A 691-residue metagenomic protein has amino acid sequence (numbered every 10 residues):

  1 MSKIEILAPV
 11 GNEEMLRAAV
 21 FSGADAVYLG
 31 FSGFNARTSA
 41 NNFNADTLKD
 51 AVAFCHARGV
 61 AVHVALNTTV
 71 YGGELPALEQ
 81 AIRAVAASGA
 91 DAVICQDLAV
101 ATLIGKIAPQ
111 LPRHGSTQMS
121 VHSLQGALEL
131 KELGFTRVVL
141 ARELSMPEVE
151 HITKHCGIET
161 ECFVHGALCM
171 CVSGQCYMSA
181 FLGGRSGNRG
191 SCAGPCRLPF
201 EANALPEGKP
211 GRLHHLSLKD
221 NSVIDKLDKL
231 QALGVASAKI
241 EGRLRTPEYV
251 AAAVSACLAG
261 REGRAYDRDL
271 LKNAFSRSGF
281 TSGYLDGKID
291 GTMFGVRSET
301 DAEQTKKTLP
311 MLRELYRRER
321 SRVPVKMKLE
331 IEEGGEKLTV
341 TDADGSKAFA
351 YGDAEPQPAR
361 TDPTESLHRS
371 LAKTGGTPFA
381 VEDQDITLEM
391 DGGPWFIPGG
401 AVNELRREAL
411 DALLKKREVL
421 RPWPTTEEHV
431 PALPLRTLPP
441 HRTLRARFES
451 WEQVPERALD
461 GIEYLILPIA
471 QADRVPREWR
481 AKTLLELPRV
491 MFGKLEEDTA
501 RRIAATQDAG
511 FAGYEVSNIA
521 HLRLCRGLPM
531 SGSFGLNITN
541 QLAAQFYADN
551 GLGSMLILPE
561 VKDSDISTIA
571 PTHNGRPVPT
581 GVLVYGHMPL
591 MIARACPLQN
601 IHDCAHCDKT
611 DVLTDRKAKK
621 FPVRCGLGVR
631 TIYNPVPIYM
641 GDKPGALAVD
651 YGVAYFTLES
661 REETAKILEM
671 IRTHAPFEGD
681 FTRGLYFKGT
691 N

Functional and structural regions predicted by a protein language model:
S2-V121, V139-L140, E148-S237, L244-F546 (+1 more regions): Active-site pocket-lining/capping segments in soluble small-molecule metabolic enzymes
T136: Long, basic N-terminal domains or extensions that often function in RNA/ssDNA interaction or organelle/cellular
